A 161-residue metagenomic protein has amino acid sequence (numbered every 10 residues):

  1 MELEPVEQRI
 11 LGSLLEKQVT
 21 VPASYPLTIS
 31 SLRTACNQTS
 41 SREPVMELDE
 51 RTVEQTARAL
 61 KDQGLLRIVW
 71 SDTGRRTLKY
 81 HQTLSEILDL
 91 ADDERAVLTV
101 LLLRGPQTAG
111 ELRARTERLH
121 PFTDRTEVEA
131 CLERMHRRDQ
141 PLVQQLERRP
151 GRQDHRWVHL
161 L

Functional and structural regions predicted by a protein language model:
M1-G12, V19-A23, A57-D89: Intrinsically disordered, low-complexity serine/threonine- and proline-rich regulatory segments
E4-P26, L88-P106, L132-R138: Positively charged, polyanion-binding regions of nucleic-acid-associated proteins
S13, T56, C131, L160: Residues in the recognition helix of alpha-helical DNA-binding motifs
V21-V45, P106-F122: Short acidic, hydrophobic short linear motifs in intrinsically disordered regions
E54-D72, L132-R149: A short, conserved structural fragment
D72-E111, H155-L161: Short, amphipathic alpha-helical interaction segments positioned at domain boundaries
V97-V100, G105, R113-E129, R134-R137 (+2 more regions): Eukaryotic long, low-complexity intrinsically disordered regulatory regions enriched in serine/proline and acidic/polar
V143-L161: Acidic, low-complexity intrinsically disordered segments
